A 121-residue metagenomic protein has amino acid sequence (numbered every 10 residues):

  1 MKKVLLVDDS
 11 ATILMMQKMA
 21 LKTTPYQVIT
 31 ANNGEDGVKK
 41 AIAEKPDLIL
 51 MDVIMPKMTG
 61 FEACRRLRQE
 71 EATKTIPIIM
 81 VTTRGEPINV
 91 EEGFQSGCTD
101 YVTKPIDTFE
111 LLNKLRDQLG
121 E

Functional and structural regions predicted by a protein language model:
M15-T23, N113: Charged docking surfaces used in two-component/phosphorelay signaling
P25-N32, K40, V102: Short hydrophobic/Thr-rich beta-strand motif most characteristic of the beta2 strand and flanking loop of CheY-like
E44-L50: Active-site beta3 strand of CheY-like receiver
M55: Receiver (REC) domain active-site loop signature in two-component systems and cognate sites in sensor histidine kinases
I106-L115: C-terminal output helix
